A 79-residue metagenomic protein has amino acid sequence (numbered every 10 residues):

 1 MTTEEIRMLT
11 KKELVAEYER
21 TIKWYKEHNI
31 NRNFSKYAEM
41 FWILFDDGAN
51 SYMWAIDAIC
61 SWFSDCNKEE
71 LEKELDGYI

Functional and structural regions predicted by a protein language model:
T2-S35: N-terminal acidic leader/helix
I22-I79: Acidic, low-complexity, intrinsically disordered interaction modules
